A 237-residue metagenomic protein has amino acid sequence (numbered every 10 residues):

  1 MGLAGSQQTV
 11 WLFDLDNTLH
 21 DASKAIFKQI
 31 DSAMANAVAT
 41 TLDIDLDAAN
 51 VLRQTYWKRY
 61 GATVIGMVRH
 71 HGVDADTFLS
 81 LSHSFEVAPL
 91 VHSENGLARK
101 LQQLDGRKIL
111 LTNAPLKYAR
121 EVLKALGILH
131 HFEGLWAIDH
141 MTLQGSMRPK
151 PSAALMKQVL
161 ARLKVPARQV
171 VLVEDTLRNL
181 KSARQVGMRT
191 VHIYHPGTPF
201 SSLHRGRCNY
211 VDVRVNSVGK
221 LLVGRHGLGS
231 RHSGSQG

Functional and structural regions predicted by a protein language model:
M1-Q8, Q102, P115-L116, R120-G237: Asp-based, Mg2+/Mn2+-dependent phosphohydrolase catalytic module
L3-F13, T18-A98, Q102, K117: N-terminal helical cap/lid subdomain that shapes the substrate entry/recognition surface in HAD-like hydrolases
N17, L110-N113, E174: Conserved residues at beta->alpha junctions
D21, L110-T112, H192: Hydrophobic residues in well-ordered beta-strands that form the structural core
S23, L52-R53, R107-K108, Q144-G145 (+1 more regions): A generic structural signal for short
I44, V73, G106, V165 (+1 more regions): Short glycine/serine/threonine/alanine-rich loop segments
A88-L97, R107-A114, V122-L123, I128: Hydrophobic, well-structured mid-protein blocks that either form specific transmembrane helices
